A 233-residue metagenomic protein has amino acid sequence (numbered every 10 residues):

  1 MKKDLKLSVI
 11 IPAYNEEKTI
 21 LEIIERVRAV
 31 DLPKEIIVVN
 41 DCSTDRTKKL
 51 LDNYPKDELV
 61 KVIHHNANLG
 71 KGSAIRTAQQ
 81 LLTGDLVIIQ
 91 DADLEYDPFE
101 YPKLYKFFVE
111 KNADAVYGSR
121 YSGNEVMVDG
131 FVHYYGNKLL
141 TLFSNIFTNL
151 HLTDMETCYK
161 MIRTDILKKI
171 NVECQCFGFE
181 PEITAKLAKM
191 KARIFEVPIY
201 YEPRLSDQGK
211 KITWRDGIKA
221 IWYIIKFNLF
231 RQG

Functional and structural regions predicted by a protein language model:
M1-R26: N-proximal low-complexity "stem/linker" segments adjacent to membrane-targeting elements
K6-S8, E35, E182: Cell-envelope/extracellular polymer assembly enzymes that use nucleotide-activated donors
K18-E22, D45-N53: Acidic helix N-cap motif at the loop->helix transition within catalytic regions of sugar-transfer enzymes
I24, R28, P33-S43, I63-H65: Short beta-strand/loop segment that forms part of the nucleotide-sugar
K34-I37, K48-L81: Conserved donor nucleotide-binding strand/loop of the catalytic core
N40-K49, L94: A conserved acidic beta->alpha catalytic loop
H65-L81, L86, P98-F177, P203-I221: Acceptor/aglycone-binding surface of glycosyltransferases and processive sugar-polymer synthases
